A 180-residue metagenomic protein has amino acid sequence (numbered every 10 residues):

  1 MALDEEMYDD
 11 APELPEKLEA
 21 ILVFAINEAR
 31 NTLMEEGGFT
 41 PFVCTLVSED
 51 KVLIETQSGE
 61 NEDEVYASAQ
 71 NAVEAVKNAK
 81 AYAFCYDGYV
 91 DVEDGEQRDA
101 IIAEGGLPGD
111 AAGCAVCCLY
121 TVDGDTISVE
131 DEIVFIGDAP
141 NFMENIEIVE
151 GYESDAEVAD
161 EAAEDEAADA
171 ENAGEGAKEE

Functional and structural regions predicted by a protein language model:
M1-A72: N-terminal domain-onset segments
K17, K51, K77-K80, K178: Context-gated lysine
E36-G38, N78, G95-Q97: Solvent-exposed loop and beta-edge segments used for protein-protein assembly and interaction
E62-V92: A charged amphipathic helix-loop-strand protein-protein interaction module that recurs in cytosolic assemblies
A81-E180: Low-complexity intrinsically disordered segments
